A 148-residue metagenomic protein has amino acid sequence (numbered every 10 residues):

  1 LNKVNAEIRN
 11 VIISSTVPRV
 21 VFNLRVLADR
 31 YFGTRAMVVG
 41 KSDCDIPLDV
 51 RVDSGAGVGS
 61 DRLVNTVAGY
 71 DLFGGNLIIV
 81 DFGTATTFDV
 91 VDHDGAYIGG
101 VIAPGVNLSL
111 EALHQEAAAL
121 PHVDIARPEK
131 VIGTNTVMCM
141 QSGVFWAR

Functional and structural regions predicted by a protein language model:
L1-I78, D92-R148: Nucleotide/phosphate-binding catalytic cleft detector across ATP-hydrolyzing and phosphate-transferring enzymes
D89: A glycine-rich phosphate/pyrophosphate-binding beta-strand-loop-alpha-helix module
